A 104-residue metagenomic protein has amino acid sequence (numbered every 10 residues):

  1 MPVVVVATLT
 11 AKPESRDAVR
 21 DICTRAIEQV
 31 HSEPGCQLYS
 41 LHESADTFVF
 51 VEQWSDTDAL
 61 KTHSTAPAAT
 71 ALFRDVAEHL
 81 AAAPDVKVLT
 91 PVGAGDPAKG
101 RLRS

Functional and structural regions predicted by a protein language model:
P2, S40-D46, L72-S104: Glycine-rich beta-strand-turn "strand-cap" elements at beta-sheet edges
V3, V19-I22, T65: Generic hydrophobic secondary-structure packing signal
V4-T10, S40-S64: Short, well-ordered beta-strand segments in beta-rich or mixed alpha/beta enzyme and ligand-binding folds
T10-R20: Short, surface-exposed ligand-recognition loops at beta-strand->loop->(often short) alpha-helix junctions that present
A11-P13, D56, T90-V92: Non-catalytic surface loops within mature trypsin-like serine protease
D17-V19, L60-T62, D96-A98: Short acidic, gly/pro-rich beta-turn/loop elements at beta-sheet edges and active-site/ligand-binding grooves
D21-V49: Short, glycine- and small/hydrophobic-rich beta-strand elements in well-ordered beta-sheets
E28-Q37, Q53-K87: An amphipathic, aromatic/His-enriched active-site/gating alpha helix that lines ligand/cofactor pockets
